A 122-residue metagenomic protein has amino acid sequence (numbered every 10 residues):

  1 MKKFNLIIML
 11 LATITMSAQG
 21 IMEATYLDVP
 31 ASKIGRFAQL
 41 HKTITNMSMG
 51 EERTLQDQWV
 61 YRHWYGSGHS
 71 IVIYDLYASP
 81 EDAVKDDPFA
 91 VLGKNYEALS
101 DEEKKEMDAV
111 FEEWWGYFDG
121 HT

Functional and structural regions predicted by a protein language model:
M1-I21: Bacterial Sec-dependent N-terminal signal peptides
S17-T122: Short S/T/G/P-rich N-terminal loop/turn motif that feeds into the first structured element of a domain
